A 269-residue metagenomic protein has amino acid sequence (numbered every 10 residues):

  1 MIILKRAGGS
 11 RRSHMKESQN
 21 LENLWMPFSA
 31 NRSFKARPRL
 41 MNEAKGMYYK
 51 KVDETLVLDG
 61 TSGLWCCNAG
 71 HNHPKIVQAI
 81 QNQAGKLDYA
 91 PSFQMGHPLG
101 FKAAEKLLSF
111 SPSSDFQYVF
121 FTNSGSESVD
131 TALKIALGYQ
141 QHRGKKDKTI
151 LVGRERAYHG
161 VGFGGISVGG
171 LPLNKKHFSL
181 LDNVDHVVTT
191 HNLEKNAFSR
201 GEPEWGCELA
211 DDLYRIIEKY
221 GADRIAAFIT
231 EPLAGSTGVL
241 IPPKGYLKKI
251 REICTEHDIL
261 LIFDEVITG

Functional and structural regions predicted by a protein language model:
A7-R12: Short, low-complexity intrinsically disordered segments enriched in A/P/G/S/L with frequent Arg, especially at protein
M15-Y48, M95, L209: Active-site-adjacent loop/helix segments that line or gate small-molecule/cofactor pockets in enzymes
F28, L56-K145: Glycine-rich loop-to-alpha-helix module at the N-terminal edge of alpha/beta enzyme cores
K51-V52: Short, acidic, Ser/Thr-enriched surface-loop or helix-capping motifs
E105-A227: PLP-dependent aspartate aminotransferase-fold enzymes
G235-S236: Alpha-helical transmembrane segments of integral membrane proteins, especially multi-pass inner/plasma-membrane
L240-G269: Catalytic PLP-binding core of fold-type I/II PLP enzymes
